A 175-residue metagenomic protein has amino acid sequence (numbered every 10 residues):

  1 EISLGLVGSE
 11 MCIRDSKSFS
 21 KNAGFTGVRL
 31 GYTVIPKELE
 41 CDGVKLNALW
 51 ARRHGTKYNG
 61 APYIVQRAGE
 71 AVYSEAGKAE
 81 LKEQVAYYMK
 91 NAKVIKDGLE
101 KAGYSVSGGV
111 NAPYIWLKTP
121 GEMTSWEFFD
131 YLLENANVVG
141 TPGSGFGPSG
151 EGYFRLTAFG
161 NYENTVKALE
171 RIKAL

Functional and structural regions predicted by a protein language model:
S3, G8-L175: PLP-dependent class I/II
